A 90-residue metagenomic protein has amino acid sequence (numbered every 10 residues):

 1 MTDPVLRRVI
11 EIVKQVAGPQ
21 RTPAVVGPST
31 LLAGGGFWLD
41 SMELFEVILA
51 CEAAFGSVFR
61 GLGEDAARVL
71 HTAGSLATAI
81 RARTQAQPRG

Functional and structural regions predicted by a protein language model:
M1-L39, E43-G90: Phosphopantetheine-dependent thiolation modules in NRPS/PKS and related acyl-activating systems
